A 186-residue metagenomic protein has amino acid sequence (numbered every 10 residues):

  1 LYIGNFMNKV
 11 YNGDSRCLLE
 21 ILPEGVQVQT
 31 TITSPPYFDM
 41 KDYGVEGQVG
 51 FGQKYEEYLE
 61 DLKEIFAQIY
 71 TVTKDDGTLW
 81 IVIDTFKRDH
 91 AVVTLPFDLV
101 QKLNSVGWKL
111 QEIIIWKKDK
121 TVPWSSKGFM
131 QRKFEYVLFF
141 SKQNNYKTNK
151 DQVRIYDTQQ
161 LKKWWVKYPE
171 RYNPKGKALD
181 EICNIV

Functional and structural regions predicted by a protein language model:
L1-V186: Core catalytic lobe of class I
